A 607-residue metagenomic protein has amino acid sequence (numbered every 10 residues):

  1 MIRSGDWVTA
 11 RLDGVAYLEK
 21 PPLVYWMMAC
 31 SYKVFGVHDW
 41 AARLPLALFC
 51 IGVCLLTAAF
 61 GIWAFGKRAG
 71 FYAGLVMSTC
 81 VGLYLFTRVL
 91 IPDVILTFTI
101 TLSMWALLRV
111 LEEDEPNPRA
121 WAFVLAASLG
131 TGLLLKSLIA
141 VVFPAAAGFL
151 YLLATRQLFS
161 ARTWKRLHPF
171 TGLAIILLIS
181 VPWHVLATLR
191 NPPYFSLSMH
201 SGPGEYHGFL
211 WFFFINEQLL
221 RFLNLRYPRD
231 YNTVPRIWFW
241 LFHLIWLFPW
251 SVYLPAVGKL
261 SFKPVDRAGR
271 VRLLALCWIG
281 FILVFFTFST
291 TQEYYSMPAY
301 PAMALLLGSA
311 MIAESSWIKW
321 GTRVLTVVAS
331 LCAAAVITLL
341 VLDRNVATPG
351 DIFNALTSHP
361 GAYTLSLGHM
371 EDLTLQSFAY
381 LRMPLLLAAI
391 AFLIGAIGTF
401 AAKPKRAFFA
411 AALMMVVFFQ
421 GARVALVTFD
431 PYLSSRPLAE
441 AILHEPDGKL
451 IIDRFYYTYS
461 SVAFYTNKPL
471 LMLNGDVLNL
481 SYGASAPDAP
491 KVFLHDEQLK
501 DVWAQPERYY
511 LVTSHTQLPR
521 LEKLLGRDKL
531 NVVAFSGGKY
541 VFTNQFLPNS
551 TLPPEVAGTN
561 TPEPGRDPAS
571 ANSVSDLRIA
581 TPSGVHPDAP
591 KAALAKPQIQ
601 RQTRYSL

Functional and structural regions predicted by a protein language model:
M1-W320, L339-D343, A379: Membrane-integral, polyisoprenol-dependent glycosyltransferases of the GT-C/oligosaccharyltransferase superfamily
F123, A127, L260-P582, R604-L607: Membrane-embedded architecture of ER/inner-membrane glycosylation machinery
T561, P587-A589: Short hydrophobic alpha-helical segments enriched in small aliphatic residues
K591, Q598-Q602: Charged/polar low-complexity intrinsically disordered segments
